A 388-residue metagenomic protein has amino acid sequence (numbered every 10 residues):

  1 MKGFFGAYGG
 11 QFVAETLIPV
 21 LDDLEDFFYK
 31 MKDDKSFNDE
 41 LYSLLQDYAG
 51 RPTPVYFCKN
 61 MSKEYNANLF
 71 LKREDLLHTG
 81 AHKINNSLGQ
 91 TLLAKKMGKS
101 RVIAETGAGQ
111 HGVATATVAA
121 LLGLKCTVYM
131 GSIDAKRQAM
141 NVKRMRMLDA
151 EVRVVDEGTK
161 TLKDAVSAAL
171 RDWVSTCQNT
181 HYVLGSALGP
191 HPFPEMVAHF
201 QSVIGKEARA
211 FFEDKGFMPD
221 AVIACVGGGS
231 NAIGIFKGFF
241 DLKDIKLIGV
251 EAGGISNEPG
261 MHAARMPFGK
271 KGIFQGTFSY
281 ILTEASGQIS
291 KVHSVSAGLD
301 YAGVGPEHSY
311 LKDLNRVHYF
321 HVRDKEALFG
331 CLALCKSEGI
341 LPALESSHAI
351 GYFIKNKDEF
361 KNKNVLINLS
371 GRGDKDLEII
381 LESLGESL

Functional and structural regions predicted by a protein language model:
M1-G9, D22-K99: Positively charged, low-complexity intrinsically disordered leader regions
R73-N86, V102-G112, G158, Q201 (+5 more regions): Active-site nucleophile and cofactor-binding loops and adjacent substrate-binding regions of central metabolic enzymes
H78, A94-I133, M218-N231, L247-V250 (+1 more regions): A short, small-residue-rich loop immediately preceding and capping a beta-strand
G80, I84-Q90, A104-L122, K136-A139 (+4 more regions): Short glycine/serine/threonine-rich phosphate/pyrophosphate-binding segments that cradle anionic phosphate groups
I103, H111-A169, E258-K270, I379-G385: Active-site-proximal loop->helix
K163-D172, N179, S186-I245: Glycine-rich ThDP/TPP pyrophosphate-binding loop and its adjacent helix/strand module within ThDP-dependent enzymes
V166-P192, M196, D244, G249-I340 (+1 more regions): Active-site/ligand-binding loops adjacent to catalytic centers
V226, S230, G234, D324-G385: Claisen-condensing/thiolase-fold acyl-transfer catalytic domains that form or cleave C-C bonds in fatty acid
